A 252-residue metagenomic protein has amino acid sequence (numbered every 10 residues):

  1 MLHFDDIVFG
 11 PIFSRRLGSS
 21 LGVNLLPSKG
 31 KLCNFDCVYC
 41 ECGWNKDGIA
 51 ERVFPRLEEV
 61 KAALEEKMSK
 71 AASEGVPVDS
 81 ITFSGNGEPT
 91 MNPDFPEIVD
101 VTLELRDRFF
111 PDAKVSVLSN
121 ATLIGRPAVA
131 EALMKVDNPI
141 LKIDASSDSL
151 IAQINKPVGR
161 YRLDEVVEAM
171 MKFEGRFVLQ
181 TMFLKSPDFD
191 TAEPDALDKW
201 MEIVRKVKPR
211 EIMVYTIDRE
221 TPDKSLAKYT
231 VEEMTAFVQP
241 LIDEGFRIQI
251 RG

Functional and structural regions predicted by a protein language model:
M1-G18, P27, A62, E174 (+1 more regions): Auxiliary Fe-S-binding modules of radical SAM enzymes
M1-V38, W44-F54, E66, K70-G75: N-terminal [4Fe-4S]-dependent radical SAM core
S19, C33, P77, P111-A113 (+1 more regions): Residue-level signal for beta-strand positions within conserved beta-sheet cores that form or flank
P27, G43-K46, T82-G87, T181-K185 (+1 more regions): Short, histidine-centered active-site or binding-site loop motifs used for metal coordination, general acid-base
Y39-K135: Conserved Radical SAM active-site core
M91-A227: Conserved AdoMet/S-adenosylmethionine-binding subsite of the radical SAM
